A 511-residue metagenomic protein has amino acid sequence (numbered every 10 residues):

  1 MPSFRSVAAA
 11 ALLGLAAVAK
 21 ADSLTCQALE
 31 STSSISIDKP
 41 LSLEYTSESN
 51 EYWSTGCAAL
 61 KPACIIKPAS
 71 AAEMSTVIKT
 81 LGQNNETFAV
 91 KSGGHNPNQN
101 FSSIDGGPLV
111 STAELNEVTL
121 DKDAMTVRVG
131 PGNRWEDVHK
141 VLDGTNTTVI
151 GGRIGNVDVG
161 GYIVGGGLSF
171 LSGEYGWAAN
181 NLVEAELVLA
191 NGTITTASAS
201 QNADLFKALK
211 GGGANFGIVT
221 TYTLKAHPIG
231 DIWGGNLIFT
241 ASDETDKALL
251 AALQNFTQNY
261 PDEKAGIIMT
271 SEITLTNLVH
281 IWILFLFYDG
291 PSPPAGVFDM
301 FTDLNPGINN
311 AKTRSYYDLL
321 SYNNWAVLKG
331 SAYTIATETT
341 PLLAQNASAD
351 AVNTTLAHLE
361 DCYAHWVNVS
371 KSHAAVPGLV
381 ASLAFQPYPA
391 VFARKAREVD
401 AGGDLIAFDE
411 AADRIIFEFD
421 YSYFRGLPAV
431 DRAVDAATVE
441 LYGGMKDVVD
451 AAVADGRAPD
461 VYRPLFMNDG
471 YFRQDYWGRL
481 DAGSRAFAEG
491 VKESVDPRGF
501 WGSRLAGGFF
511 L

Functional and structural regions predicted by a protein language model:
P2-F4, L15-L511: Soluble FAD-dependent oxygen oxidases
A9-L13: Hydrophobic helical h-region of N-terminal Sec-dependent signal peptides in bacterial secretory/periplasmic proteins
